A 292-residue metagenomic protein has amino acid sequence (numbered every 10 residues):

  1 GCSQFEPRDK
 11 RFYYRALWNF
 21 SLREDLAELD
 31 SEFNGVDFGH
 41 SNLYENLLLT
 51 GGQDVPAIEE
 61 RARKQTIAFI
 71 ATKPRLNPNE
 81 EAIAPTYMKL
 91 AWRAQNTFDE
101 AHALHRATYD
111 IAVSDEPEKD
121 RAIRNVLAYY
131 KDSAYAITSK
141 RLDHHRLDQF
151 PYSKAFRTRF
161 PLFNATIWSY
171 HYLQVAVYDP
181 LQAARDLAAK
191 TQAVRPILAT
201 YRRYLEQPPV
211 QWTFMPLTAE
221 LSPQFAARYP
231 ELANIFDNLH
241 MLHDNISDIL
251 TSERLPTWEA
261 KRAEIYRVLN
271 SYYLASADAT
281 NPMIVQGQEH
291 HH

Functional and structural regions predicted by a protein language model:
C2-H292: Polar/charged low-complexity regulatory segments
